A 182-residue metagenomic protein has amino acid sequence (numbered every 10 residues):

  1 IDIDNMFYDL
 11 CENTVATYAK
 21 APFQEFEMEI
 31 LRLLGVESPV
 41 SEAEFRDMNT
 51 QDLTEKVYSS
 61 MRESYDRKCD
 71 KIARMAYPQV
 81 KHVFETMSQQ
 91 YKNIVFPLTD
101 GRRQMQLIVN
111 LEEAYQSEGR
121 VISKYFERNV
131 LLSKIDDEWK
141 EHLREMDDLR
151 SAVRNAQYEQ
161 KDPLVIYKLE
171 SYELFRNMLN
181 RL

Functional and structural regions predicted by a protein language model:
I1-L182: Extended, charged helical/alpha-beta scaffold domains that provide interaction surfaces
